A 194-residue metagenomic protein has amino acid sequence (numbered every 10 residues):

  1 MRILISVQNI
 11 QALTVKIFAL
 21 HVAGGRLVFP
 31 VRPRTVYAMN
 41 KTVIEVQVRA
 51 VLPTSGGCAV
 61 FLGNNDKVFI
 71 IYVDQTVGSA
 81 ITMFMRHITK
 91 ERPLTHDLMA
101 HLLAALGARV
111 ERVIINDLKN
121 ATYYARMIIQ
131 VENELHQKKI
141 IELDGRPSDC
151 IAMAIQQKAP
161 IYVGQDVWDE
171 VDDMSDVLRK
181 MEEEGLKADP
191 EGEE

Functional and structural regions predicted by a protein language model:
I3, K16, H21, R26-T35: Short, positively charged and aromatic/hydrophobic N-terminal segments
Y37-E194: Divalent-cation
